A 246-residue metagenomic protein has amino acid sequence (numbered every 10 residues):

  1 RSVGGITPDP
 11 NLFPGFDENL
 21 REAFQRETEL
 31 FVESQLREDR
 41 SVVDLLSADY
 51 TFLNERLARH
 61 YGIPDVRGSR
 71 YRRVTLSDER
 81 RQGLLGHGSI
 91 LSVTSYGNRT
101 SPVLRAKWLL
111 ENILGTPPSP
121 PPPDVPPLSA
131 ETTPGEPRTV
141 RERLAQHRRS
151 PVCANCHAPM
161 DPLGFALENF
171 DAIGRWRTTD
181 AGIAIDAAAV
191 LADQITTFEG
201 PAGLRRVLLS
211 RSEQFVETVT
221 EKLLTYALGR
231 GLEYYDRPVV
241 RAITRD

Functional and structural regions predicted by a protein language model:
R1-T225, R237-D246: Active-site substrate-binding loop specific to GH73 endo-beta-N-acetylglucosaminidase modules in bacterial autolysins
L228-L232: Axial heme c-ligation environment in periplasmic c-type cytochrome domains
